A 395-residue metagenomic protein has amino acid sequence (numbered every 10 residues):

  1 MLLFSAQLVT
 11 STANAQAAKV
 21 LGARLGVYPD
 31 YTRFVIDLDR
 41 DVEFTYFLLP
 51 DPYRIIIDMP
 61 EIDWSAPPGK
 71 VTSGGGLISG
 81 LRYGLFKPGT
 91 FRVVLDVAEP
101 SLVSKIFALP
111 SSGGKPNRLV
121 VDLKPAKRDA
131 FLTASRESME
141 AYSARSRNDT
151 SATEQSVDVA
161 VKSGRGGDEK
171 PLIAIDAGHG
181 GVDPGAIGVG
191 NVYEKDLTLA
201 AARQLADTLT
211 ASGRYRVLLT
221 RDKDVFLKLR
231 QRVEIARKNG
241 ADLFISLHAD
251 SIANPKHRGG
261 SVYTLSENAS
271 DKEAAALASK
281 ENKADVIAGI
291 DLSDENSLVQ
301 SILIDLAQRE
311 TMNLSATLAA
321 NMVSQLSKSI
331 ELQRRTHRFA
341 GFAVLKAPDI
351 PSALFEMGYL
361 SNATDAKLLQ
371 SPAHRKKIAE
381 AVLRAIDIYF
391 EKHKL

Functional and structural regions predicted by a protein language model:
M1, S11-L172: Signal-peptide-cleaved, periplasmic/extracellular N-terminal interaction regions immediately downstream of the signal
L38-R40, M59-E61, V97-E99, D122-P125 (+5 more regions): Flexible glycine-/small-residue-rich
F44, R216-V217, S352-F355: Hydrophobic anchor at the start of a short beta-strand that flanks the dinucleotide cofactor-binding loop
K115-P116, K256-R258, A347-S352: A short, glycine/Asx- and small/polar-enriched loop/turn that sits immediately N-terminal to a beta-strand
S143-V299, Q308-N321, K328, K367 (+3 more regions): Catalytic-core regions of hydrolytic enzymes
L303-L395: Active-site-adjacent mobile loop/cap segments within catalytic or ligand-binding domains
